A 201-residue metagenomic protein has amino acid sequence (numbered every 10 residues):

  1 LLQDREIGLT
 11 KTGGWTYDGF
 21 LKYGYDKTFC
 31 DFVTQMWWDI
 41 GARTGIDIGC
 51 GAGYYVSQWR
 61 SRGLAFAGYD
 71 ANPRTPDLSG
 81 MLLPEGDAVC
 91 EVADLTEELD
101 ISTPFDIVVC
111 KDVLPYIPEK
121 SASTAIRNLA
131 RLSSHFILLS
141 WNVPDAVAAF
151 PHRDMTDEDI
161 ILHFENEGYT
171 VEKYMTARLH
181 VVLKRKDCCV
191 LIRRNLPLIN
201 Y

Functional and structural regions predicted by a protein language model:
L1-E98, I126: Conserved N-terminal segment of class I S-adenosyl-L-methionine
V109: A conserved beta-strand element that flanks and buttresses the S-adenosyl-L-methionine
D112-Y116: Short catalytic micro-motifs in class I SAM-dependent methyltransferases
I117-N128: A short, conserved alpha-helix within the catalytic core of class I
S134-P144: Conserved beta-strand signature within the Rossmann-like core of class I S-adenosyl-L-methionine
P144-D159: Acceptor-substrate binding/catalytic loop of class I
T170-L179: Conserved S-adenosyl-L-methionine
R178-Y201: Core SAM-dependent methyltransferase catalytic element
